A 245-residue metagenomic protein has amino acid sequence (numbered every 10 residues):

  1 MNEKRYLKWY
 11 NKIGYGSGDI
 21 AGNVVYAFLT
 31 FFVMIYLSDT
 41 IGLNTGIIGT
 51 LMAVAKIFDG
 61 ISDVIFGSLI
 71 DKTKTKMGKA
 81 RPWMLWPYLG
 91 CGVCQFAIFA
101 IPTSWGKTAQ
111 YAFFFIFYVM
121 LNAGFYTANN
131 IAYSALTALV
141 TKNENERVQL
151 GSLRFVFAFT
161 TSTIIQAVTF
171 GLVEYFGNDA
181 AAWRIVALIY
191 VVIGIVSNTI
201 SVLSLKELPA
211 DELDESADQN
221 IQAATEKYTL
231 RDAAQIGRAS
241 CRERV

Functional and structural regions predicted by a protein language model:
N2-R244: Membrane-embedded alpha-helical bundles of multi-pass transporters/translocases, especially carrier/permease families
